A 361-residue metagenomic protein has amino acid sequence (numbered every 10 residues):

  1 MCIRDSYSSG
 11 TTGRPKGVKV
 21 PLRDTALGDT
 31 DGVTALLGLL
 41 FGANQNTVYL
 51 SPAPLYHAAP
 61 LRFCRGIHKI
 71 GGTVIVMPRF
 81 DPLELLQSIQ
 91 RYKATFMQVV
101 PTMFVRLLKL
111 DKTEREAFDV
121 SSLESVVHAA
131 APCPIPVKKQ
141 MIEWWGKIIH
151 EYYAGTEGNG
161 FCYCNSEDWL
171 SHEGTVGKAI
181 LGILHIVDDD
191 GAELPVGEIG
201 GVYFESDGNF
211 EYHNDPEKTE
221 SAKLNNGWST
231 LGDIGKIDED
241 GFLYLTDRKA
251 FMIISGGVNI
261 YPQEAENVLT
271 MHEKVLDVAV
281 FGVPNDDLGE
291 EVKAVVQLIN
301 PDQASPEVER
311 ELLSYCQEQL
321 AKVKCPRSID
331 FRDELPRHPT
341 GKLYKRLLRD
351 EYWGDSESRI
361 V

Functional and structural regions predicted by a protein language model:
R4-D31: Conserved AMP-binding A3 loop
G10, K69-I70, A94-V99, L108-H172 (+2 more regions): Gly/Ser/Thr-rich phosphate-binding loop
K16-K19, T73-R79, H150: Short beta-strand->loop structural element characteristic of the AMP-binding/adenylate-forming
A26-P52, Y56-F96, L110: Conserved AMP-binding/adenylation subdomain of ANL enzymes
Q87, M97, A154, E193 (+7 more regions): AMP-binding/adenylate-forming catalytic core of the ANL superfamily
P132, S171-D215, A222, E239-D240: Adenylate-forming AMP-binding core of the ANL superfamily, especially NRPS adenylation
I149-E157, V176-K178, F281-P284, D330: Beta-strand->loop->alpha-helix junctions that form or flank phosphate-binding loops in nucleotide-handling enzymes
D350-V361: Acidic/polar alpha-helix N-cap and adjacent early helical turns within long charge-rich amphipathic helices/linkers
